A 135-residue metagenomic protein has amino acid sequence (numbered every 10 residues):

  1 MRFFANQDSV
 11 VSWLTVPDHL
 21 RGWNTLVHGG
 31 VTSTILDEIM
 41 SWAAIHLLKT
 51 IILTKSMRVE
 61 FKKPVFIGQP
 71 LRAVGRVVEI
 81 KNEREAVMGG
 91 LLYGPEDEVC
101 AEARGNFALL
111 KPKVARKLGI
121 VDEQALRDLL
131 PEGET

Functional and structural regions predicted by a protein language model:
M1-D18, E123, D128-T135: Non-catalytic linker/capping segments at the edges of enzyme domains
F4-N6, R76-I80: Short beta-strand micro-motifs enriched in acidic
V11-I35: A conserved, well-ordered hydrophobic junction motif at loop->secondary-structure transitions
W13-T15, R58-E60, V74-R76, L91 (+1 more regions): Residue-level recognition of well-ordered beta-strand positions that form the cores of beta-sheet-rich folds across
T32, I39-V77: Hydrophobic beta-strand-centered segment that forms part of the acyl-chain substrate-binding groove
V65-I67, V78-T135: HotDog/MaoC-like acyl-thioester-processing domains
